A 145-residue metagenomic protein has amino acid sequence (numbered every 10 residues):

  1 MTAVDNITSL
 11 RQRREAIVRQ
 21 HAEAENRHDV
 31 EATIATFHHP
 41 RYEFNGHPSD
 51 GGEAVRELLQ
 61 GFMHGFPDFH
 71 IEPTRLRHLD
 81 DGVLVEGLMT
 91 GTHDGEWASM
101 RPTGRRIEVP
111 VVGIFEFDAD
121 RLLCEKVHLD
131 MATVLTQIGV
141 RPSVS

Functional and structural regions predicted by a protein language model:
M1-T36, P40, S143-S145: Short, low-complexity N-terminal intrinsically disordered segments enriched in polar/charged residues
R11-R13, V30-G82, L88: A solvent-exposed, acidic/Ser-Thr-rich amphipathic alpha-helical stretch
H21, T33-I34, V55, L59 (+3 more regions): Hydrophobic pocket/interface hotspot
P40-R41, G91-H93, M131-T133: Feature marks short, surface-exposed loop/turn motifs that line or immediately flank catalytic pockets and channel
L84, E108-I138: Short beta-strand edge/turn micro-motifs at domain boundaries
G91-A119: Exposed beta-sheet edge and beta->alpha loop/turn motif
